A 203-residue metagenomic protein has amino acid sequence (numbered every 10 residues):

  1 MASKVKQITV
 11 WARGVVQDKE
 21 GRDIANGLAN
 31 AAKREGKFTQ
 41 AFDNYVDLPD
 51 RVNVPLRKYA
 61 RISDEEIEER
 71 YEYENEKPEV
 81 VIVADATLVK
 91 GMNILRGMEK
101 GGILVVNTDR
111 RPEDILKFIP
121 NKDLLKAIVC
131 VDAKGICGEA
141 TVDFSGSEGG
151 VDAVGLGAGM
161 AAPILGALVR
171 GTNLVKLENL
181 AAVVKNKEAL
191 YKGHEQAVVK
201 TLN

Functional and structural regions predicted by a protein language model:
M1-N203: Active-site cofactor/cluster-binding pocket
